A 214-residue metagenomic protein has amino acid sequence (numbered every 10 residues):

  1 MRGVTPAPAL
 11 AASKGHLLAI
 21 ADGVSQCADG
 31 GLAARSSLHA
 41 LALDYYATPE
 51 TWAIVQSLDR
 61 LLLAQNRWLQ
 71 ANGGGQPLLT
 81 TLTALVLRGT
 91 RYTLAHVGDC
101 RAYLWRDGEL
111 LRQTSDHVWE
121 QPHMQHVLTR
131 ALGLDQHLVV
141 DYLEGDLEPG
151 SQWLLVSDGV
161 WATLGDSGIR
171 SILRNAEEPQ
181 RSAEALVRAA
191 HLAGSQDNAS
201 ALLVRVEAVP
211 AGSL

Functional and structural regions predicted by a protein language model:
M1-L214: PP2C/PPM-type serine/threonine phosphatase catalytic domain
